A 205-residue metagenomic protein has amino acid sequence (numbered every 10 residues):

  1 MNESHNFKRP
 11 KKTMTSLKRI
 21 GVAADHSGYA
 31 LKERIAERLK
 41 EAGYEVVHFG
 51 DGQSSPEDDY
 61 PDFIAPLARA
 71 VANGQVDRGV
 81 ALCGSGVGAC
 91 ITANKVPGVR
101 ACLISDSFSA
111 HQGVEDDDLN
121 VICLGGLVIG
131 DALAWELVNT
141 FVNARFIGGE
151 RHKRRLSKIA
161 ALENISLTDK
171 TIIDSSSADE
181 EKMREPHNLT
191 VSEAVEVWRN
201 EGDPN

Functional and structural regions predicted by a protein language model:
M1-K11: N-terminal amphipathic/basic-hydrophobic helices that include classical n-h-c signal peptides and signal-anchor
K12-T15, V71-Q75, V114-D116: Solvent-exposed alpha-helices and their adjacent loops that cap or buttress functional pockets in soluble metabolic
K18-G28, S107-P204: C-terminal binding/interaction regions
G21-A42: Glycine-rich phosphate/diphosphate-binding loop of Rossmann-like nucleotide-binding domains
A42, V96-P97, D117: Short, structured coil segments at secondary-structure junctions
E45-P56: A short beta-strand-loop structural module common to alpha/beta enzyme folds
E57-R69: Helix-loop module immediately N-terminal to the HCX5R catalytic loop in PTP-like cysteine phosphatase domains
P66-C102: Helix-adjacent hinge/juxtasegments
